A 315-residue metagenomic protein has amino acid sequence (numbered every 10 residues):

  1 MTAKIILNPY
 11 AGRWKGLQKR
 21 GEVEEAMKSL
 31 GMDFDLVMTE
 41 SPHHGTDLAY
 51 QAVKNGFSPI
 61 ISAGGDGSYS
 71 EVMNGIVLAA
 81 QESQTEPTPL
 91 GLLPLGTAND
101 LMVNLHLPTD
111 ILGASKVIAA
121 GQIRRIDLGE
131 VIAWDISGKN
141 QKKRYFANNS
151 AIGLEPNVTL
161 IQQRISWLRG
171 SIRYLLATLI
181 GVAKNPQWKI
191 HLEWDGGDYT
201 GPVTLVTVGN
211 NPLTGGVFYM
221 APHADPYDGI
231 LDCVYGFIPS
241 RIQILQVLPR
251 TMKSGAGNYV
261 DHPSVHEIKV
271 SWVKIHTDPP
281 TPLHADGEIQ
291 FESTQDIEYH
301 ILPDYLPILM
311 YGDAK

Functional and structural regions predicted by a protein language model:
M1-A63, S70, N74, K315: ATP/NTP phosphate-donor binding region
L17-K19, M73-I76, V103-L105, Y219-M220: Short amphipathic alpha-helical segments
L30, V77-T204: Catalytic core of DAGKc-family lipid kinases
A151, E155, T207-A221, I289: Glycine-rich phosphate/pyrophosphate-binding beta-alpha loops
E155-V158, T200-P202, L213-V217, R241-L245: Short acidic/glycine-rich loop or secondary-structure boundary segments that cap or lie
P186-W188, P202-T204, Y227-D232, S271-V273: A generic structural signal for short beta-strands and their flanking turns/coil linkers
W194-D195, D225-P226, Y235-K315: ATP/nucleoside-binding phosphotransfer catalytic cores, i.e., glycine-rich phosphate-binding loops
M220-D228: Active-site loop ensemble at the mouth of alpha/beta enzyme cores that anchors a bound cofactor
